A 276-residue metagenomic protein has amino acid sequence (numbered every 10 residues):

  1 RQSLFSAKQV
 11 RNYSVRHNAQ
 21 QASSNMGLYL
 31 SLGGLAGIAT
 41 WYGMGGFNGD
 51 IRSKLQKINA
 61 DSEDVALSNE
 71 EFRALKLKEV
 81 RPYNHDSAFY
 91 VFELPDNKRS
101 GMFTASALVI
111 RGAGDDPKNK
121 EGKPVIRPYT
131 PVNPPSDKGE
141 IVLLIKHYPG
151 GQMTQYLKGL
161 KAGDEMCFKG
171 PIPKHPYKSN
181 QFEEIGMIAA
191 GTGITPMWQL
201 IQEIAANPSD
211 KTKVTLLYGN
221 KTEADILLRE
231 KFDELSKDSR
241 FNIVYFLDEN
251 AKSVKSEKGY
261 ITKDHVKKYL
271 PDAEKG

Functional and structural regions predicted by a protein language model:
R1-L28: N-terminal mitochondrial targeting presequence
Q20-M26, S53, K237, D264 (+1 more regions): Polar/charged alpha-helical tracts
S23-R52: Terminal signal-anchor or tail-anchor transmembrane helices that tether membrane-associated enzymes to cellular
F47-V65: Ser/Thr/Pro/Gly-rich low-complexity linker/stalk segments immediately outside membranes or between
N59-D164, N220-T222, D248-E249: Ferredoxin-reductase
Q152-G276: FNR/FR-type flavoprotein reductase catalytic core
